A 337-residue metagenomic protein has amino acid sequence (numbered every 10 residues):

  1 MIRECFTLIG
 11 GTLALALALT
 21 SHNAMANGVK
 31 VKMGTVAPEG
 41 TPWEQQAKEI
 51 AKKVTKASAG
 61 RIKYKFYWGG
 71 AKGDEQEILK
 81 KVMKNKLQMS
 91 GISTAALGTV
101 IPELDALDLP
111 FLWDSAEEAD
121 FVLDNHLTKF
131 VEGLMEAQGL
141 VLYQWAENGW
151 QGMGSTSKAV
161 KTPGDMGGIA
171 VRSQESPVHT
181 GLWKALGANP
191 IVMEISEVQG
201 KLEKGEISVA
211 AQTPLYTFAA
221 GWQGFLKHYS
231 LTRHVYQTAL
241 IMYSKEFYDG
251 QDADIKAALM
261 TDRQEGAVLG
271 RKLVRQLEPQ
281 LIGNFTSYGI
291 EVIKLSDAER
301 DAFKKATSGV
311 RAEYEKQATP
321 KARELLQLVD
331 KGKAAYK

Functional and structural regions predicted by a protein language model:
M1, A26-N27: Absolute protein N-terminus
M1-G11: Bacterial N-terminal signal peptides that target proteins for export
G11, N27-E118, H126-T128, G133-K337: N-terminal secretory/targeting leader peptides
G11-L15, L19: Hydrophobic helical h-region of N-terminal Sec-dependent signal peptides in bacterial secretory/periplasmic proteins
S21-N23: N-terminal signal peptide c-region/cleavage motif recognized by signal peptidases
